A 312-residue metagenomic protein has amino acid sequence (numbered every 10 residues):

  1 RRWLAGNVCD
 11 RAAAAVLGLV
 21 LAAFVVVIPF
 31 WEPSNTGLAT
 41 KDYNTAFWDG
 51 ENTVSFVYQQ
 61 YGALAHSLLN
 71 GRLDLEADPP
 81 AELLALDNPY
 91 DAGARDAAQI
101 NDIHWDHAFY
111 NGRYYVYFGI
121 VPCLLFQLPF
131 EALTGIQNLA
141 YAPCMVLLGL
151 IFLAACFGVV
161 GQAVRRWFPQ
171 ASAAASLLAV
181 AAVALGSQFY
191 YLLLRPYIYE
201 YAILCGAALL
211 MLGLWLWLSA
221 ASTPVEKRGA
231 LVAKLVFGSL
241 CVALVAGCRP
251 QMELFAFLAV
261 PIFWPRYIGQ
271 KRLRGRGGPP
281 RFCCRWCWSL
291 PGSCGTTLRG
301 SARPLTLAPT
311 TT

Functional and structural regions predicted by a protein language model:
R1-Q59, A174-A179, V232, G277-R285: Start-transfer (signal-anchor) and selected internal transmembrane alpha helices of multi-pass inner/ER membrane
I28-P33, G277-T312: Membrane-lumen/periplasm interface segments of specific transmembrane helices in polyprenyl phosphate-linked
V54, Y58, N70-F118, V160 (+3 more regions): Interfacial juxtamembrane loops and adjacent helix segments that form the catalytic/substrate-binding surfaces
L128, L139-P169, L212, L216: Transmembrane-helix motifs of polytopic, lipid-linked glycan transferases
C156-Q188, A208, P224-A233: Transmembrane-helix signature of polytopic, membrane-embedded enzymes that assemble or transfer cell-envelope glycans
A184, M211, V232-R249, W286 (+1 more regions): Membrane-interface alpha helices of multi-pass inner-membrane proteins
L204-V225, L240-V242, A256-A259: Specific aromatic-rich, kink-prone transmembrane helix
F255-W286: Perimembrane helix-loop-helix junctions
